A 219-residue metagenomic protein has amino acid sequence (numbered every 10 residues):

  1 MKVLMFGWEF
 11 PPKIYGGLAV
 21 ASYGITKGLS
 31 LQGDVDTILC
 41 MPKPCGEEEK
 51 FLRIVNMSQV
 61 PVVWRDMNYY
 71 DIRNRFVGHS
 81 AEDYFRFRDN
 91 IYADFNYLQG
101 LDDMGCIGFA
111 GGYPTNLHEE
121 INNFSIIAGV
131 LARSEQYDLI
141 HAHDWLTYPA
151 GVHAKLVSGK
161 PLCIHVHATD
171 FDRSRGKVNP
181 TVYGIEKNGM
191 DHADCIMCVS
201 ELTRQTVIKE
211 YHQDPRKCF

Functional and structural regions predicted by a protein language model:
V3, L139-H141, Y148, V152-R173 (+2 more regions): Active-site proximal beta-strand in glycosyltransferases
E9-A21, E47-K50: A short, glycine/small-residue-rich beta-strand->loop->alpha-helix junction that serves as a flexible
L18-S30: Short amphipathic alpha-helix
A21, P42, H143-D144, C198-S200: Replace "coordinates the UDP/GDP/TDP-sugar" with "coordinates nucleotide-activated sugar donors
D34-E135: A conserved catalytic-core segment of Leloir-type glycosyltransferases
L117-I127, K160-C163, F171-N188: Nucleotide-sugar donor phosphate/pyrophosphate-binding loop at the beta->alpha transition of glycosyltransferases
G129-S134, L156, N179-I196: Membrane-proximal helix-turn-helix segments that form the acceptor-binding/catalytic region of lipid-linked
S158, R204-F219: Helix-loop-beta element that forms the nucleotide-linked donor phosphate-binding surface in glycosyltransferases
